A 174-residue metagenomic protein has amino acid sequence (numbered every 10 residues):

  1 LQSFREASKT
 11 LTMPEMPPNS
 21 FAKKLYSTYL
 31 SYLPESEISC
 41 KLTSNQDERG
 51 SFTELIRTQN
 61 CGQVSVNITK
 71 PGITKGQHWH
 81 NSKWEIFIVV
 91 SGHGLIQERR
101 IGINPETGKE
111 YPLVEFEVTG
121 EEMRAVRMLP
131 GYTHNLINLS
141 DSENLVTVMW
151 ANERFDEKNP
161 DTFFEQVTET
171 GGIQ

Functional and structural regions predicted by a protein language model:
L1-L42: Mid/C-terminal beta-alpha module of Rossmann-like enzyme folds, strongest in SDR-family dehydrogenases/epimerases
I38-Q77, K83: A short glycine-rich, His/Asp/Glu-containing loop-to-beta-strand
F52, G76-H78, I96-E98, A125-M128 (+1 more regions): Short beta-strand His + acidic residue motifs that chelate non-heme Fe in jelly-roll/DSBH and cupin folds
C61, W84, E121-M123, G131-T133 (+1 more regions): A generic structural motif
P71, G94, T133-H134, E153-F155: Short, solvent-exposed loop/turn segments at secondary-structure junctions
S82-N104: Glycine- and acidic-residue-biased ligand/ion/polar-headgroup-sensing regions
G102-N135: Short acidic-glycine-tyrosine-enriched beta hairpin
N104-P112, I137-Q174: Double-stranded beta-helix
